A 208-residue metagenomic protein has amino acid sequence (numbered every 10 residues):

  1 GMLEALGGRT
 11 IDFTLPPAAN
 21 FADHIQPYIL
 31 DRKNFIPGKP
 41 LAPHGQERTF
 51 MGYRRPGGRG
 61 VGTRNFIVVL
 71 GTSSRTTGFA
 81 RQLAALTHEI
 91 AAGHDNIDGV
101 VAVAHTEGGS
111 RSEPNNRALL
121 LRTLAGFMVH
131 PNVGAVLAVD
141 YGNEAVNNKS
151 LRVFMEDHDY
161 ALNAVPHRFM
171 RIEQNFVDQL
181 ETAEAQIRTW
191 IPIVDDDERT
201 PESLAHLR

Functional and structural regions predicted by a protein language model:
G1-R208: Metallocofactor- and cofactor-centric catalytic cores in central/energy metabolism, strongly enriched
